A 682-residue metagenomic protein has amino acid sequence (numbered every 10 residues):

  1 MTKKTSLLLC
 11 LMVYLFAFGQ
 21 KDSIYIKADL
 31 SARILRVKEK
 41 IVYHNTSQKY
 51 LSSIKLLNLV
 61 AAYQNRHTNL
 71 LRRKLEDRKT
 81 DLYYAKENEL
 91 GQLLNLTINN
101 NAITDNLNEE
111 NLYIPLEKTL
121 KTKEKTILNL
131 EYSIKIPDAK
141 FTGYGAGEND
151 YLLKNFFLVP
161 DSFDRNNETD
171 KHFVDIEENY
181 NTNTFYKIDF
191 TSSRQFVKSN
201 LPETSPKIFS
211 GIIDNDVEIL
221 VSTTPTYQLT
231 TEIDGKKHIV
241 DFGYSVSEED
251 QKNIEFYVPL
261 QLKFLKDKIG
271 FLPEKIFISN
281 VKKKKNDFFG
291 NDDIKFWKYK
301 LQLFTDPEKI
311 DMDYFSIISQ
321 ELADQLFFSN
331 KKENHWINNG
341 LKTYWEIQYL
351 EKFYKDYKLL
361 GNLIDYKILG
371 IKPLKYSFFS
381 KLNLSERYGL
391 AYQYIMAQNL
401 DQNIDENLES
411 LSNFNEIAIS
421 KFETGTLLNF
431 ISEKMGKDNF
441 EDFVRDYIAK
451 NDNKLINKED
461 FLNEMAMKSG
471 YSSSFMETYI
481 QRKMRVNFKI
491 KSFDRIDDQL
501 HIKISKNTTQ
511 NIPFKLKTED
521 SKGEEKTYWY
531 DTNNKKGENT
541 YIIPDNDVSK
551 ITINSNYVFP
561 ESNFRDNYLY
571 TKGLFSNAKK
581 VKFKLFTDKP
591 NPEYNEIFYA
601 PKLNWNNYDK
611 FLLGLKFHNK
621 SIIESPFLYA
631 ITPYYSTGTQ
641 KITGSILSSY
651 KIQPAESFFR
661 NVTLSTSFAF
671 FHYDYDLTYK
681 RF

Functional and structural regions predicted by a protein language model:
F18-V37, Q48, S473-S474, T478 (+2 more regions): N-terminal, polar/Ser/Thr-rich
H44, D77-N149, N534-N546, N563: A surface-exposed beta-strand-loop module
R78-N95, D105, E131-T223: Extended, low-hydrophobicity, Ser/Thr/Pro/Gly-biased non-transmembrane segments
V197-S199, I276, S472-F475, V486-S555: Beta-strand-rich binding/interaction modules
T230-Y349, E561: Juxtacatalytic substrate-recognition/specificity segment
P273, E406-D494: Amphipathic alpha-helical substructures
D311, N339-T426: Acidic/His/Gly-enriched intrinsically disordered linker/tail segments that often contain short helix/coil "MoRF-like"
K526, N539-P544, N554-E656: Outer-membrane beta-barrel initiation region
